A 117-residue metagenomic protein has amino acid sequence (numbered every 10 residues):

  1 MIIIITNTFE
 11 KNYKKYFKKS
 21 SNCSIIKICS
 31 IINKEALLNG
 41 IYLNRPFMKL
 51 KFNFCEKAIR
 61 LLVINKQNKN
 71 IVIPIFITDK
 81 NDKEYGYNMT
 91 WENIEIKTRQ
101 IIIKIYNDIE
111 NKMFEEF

Functional and structural regions predicted by a protein language model:
M1-K27, I103-F117: Arg/Lys-rich, positively charged N-terminal/basic patches that mediate binding to nucleic acids
N7-Y13, I25-S30, L38-N44, K51: Polybasic/polar functional segments that serve as interface/processing modules
N12, Y16-S20, R45, L50 (+5 more regions): Generic signature of intrinsically disordered, low-complexity segments enriched in small/polar residues
L37-K83: Basic/aromatic recognition patch in beta-strand/loop cores that engages polyanionic ligands
I64-F117: Enriched for short, Lys/Arg-rich terminal
